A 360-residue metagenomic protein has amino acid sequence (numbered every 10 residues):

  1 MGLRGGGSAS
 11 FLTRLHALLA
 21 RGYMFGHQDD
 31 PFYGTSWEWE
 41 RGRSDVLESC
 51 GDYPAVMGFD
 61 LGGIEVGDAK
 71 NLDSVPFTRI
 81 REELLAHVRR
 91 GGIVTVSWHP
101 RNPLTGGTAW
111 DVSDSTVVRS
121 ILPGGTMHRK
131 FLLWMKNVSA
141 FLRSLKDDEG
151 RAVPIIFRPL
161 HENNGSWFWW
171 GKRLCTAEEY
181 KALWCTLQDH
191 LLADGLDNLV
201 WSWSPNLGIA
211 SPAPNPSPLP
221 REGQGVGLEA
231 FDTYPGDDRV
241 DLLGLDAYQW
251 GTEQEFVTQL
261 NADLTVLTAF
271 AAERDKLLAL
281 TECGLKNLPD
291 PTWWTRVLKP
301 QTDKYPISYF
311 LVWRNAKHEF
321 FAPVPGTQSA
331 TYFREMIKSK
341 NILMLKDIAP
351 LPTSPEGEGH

Functional and structural regions predicted by a protein language model:
M1-G62, K70-S74, S339-T353: N-terminal module-boundary/linker segments of secreted carbohydrate-active enzymes
G7-F11, W37-V46, T78-E82, V138-F141 (+4 more regions): Alpha-helical scaffolding within the catalytic cores of extracellular/periplasmic polymer-degrading hydrolases
Y23-D30, K276-E356: Substrate-binding cleft of secreted/luminal carbohydrate-active enzymes
G26-Q28, P154, R158-L160, W184 (+4 more regions): Aromatic-lined carbohydrate-recognition surfaces of secreted/lumenal glycan-active proteins
P31-E40, I64-T78, S204-P212, L228 (+3 more regions): Acidic-and-aromatic substrate-binding clefts and catalytic sites of carbohydrate-active enzymes
M57-F59, A230-V257, W313-N315: Aromatic- and acid-rich polysaccharide-binding/catalytic face of secreted or lumenal carbohydrate-active enzymes
G62, V66-D197, F310: Substrate-binding cleft of extracellular glycoside hydrolase catalytic domains
R221-G225, E358: Glycine-biased, low-complexity coil/linker segments
